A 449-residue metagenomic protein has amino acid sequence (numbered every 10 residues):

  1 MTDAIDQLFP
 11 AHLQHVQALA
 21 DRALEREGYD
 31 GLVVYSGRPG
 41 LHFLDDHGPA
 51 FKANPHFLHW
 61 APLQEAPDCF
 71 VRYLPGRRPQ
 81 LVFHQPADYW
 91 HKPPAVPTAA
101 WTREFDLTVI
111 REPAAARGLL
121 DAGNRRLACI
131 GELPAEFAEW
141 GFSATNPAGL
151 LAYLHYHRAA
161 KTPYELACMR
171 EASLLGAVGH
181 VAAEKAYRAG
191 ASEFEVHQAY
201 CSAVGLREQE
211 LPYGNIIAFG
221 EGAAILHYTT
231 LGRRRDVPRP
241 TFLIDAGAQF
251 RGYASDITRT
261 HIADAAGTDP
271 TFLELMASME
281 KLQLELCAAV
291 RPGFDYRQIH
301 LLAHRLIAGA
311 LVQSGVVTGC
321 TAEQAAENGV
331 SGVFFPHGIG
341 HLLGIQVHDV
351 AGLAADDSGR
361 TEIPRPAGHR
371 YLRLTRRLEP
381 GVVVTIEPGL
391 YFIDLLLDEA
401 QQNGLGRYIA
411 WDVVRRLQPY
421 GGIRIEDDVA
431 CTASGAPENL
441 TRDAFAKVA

Functional and structural regions predicted by a protein language model:
M1-A449: Active-site neighborhoods and metal-handling regions in enzymes and metal-associated proteins
